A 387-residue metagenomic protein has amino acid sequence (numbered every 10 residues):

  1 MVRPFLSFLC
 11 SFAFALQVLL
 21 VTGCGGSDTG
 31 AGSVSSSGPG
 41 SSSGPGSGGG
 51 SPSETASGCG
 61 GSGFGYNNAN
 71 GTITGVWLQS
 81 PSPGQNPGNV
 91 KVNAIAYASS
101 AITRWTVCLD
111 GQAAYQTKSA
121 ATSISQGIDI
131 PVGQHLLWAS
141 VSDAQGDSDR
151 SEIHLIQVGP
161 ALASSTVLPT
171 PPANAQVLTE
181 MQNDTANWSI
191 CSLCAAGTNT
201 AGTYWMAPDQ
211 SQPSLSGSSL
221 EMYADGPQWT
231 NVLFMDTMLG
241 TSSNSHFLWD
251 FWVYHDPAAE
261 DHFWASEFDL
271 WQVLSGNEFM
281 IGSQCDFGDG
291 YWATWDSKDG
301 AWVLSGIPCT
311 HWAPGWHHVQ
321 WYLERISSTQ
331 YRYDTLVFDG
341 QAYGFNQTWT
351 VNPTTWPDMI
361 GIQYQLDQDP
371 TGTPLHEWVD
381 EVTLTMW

Functional and structural regions predicted by a protein language model:
C24-S62, T166: Ser/Thr-rich, Pro/Gly/Ala-heavy low-complexity intrinsically disordered linkers and tails of secreted extracellular
G58-L162: Long, low-complexity serine/threonine/glycine- and acidic-rich segments characteristic of extracellular
L162-T200: Extracellular carbohydrate-recognition regions
D184-M222: Extracellular glycan-recognition surfaces and repeat-rich motifs
S216-W292, M386: Secretory/extracellular carbohydrate-interaction modules and structurally similar beta-sandwich "look-alikes"
F251, P314-I326, D334-L336: Short tryptophan-centered beta-strand motifs in secreted/extracellular beta-sheet-rich domains of glycan-recognition
W295-H318: Short, aromatic/His-centered strand-loop micro-motif at the edge of beta-sheets
N346-W378: Flexible glycan-contacting loops in extracellular carbohydrate-active proteins
